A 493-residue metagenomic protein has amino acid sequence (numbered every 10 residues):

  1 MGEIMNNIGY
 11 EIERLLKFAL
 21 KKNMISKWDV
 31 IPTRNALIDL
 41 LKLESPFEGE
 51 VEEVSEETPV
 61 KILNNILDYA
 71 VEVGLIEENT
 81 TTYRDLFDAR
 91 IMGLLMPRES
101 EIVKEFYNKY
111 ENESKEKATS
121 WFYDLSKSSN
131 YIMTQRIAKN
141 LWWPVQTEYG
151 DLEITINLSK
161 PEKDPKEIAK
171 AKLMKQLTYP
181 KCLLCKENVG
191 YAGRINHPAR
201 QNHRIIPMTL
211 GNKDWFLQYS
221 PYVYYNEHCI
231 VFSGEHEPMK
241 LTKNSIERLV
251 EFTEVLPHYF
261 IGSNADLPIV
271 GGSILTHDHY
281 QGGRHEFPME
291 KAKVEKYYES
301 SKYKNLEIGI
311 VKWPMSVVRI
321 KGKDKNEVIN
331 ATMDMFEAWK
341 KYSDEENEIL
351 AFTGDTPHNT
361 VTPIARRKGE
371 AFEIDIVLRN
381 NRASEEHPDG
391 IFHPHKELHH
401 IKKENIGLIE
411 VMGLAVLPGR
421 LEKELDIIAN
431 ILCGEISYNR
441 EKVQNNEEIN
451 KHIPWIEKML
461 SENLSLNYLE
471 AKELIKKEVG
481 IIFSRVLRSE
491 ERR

Functional and structural regions predicted by a protein language model:
G2-V231, E235-M239, K312-P314, I329-T332 (+2 more regions): Active-site microenvironments that recognize anionic phosphate/pyrophosphate groups
Y224-N226, H258, S273-L275, P288 (+1 more regions): Coil-to-beta-strand transition motifs
K240, N244, T253-S273, G282-S343: Catalytic or ion-translocation cores adjacent to nucleophile or general acid/base/metal-coordination motifs in diverse
E247-L249: Short, hydrophobic/π-rich interface segment
P268-T276, G354-T360: Beta-rich nucleic-acid/ligand-interaction surfaces
